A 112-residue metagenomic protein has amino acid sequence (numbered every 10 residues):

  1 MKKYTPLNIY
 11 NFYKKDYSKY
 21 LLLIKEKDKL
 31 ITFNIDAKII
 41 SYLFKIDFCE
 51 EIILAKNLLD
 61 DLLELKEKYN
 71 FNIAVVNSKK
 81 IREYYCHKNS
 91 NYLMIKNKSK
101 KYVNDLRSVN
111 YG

Functional and structural regions predicted by a protein language model:
M1-G112: Basic, polar low-complexity surface loops/patches
